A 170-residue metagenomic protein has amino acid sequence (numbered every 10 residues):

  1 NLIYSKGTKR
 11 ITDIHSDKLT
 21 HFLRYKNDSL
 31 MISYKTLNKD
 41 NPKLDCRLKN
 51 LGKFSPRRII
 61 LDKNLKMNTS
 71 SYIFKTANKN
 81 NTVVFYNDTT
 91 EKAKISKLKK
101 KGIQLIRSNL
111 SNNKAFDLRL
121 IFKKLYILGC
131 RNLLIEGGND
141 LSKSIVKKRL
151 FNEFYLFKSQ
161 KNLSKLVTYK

Functional and structural regions predicted by a protein language model:
L2-K170: Enzymes that bind and transform nitrogen-containing heteroaromatic metabolites
